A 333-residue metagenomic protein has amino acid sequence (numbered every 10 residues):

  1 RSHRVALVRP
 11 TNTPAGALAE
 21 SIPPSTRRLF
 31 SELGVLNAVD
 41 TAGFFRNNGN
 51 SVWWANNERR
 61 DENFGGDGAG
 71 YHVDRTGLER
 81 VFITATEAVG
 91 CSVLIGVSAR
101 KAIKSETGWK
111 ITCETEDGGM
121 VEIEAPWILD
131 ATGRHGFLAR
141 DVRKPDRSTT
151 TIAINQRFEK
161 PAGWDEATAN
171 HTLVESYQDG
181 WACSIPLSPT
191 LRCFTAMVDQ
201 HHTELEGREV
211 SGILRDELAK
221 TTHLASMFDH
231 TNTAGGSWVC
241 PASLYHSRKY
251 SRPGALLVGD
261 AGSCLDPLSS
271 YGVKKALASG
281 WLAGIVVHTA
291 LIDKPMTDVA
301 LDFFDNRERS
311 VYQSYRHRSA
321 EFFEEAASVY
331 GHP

Functional and structural regions predicted by a protein language model:
R1-L18: Glycine-rich FAD pyrophosphate-binding loop
V8, L129, G259: Active-site flanking residues adjacent to catalytic metal/cofactor-binding acidic residues
A15-S51, A55: N-terminal FAD cofactor-binding segment of flavoenzymes
A42, E204-V286, A290-I292, M296-F303 (+1 more regions): FAD/FMN-dependent oxidoreductases across multiple families
E58-D74, K110, L191, T195-H201: Helix-loop-beta segment of a Rossmann-like dinucleotide-binding subdomain
G65-T84, T203-E209: Short beta-strand to alpha-helix junction loop
A85-A225: Predominantly flavin-linked oxidoreductase catalytic cores and closely associated redox partners
L301-P333: Mid-to-C-terminal Rossmann-like scaffold of FAD/NAD(P)H-dependent oxidoreductases
